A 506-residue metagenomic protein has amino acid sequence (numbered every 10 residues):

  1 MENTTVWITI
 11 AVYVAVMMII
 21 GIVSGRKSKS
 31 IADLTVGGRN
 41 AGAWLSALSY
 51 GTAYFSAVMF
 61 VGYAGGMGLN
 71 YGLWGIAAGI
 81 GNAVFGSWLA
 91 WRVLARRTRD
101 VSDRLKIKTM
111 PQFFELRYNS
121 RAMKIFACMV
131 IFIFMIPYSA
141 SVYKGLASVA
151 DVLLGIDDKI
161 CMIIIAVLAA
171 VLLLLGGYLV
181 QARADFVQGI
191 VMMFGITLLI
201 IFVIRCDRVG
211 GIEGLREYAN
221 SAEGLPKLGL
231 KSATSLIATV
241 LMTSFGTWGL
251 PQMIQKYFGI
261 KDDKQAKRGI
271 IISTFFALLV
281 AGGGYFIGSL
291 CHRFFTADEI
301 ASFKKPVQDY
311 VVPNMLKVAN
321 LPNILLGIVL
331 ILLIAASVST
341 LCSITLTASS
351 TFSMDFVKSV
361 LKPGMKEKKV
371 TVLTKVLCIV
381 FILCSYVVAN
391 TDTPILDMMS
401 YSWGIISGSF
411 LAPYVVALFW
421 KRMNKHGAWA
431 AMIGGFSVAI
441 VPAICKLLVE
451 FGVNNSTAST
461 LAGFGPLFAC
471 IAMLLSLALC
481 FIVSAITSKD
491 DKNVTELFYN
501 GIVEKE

Functional and structural regions predicted by a protein language model:
M1-G62, L173-G176, G189, G195-L198: Membrane-interface "cap" regions at the ends of multi-pass membrane proteins
M1-V6, G65-I80, S141-C161, L179-Q188 (+4 more regions): Transmembrane helix-loop boundary segments of multi-pass membrane transporters
I20, S24-K27, M135, S139-Y143 (+6 more regions): Hydrophobic alpha-helical segments and their helix-loop junctions in multi-pass secondary transporters
V36-K106, S235-G246, M253-E299, F303 (+1 more regions): Membrane-interface helix-loop-helix modules in multi-pass membrane proteins
A78-L173, T239-G246, L333-S343, T374: Helix-loop-helix module between adjacent transmembrane segments
L116-I125, S353-T393: Loop-to-transmembrane helix boundary motifs in multi-pass membrane proteins
G427-A439, L497-Y499: Central hydrophobic cores of alpha-helical transmembrane segments in multi-pass integral membrane proteins
L447-E506: Terminal cytosolic tails of multi-pass membrane transporters, especially the segment immediately following the final
